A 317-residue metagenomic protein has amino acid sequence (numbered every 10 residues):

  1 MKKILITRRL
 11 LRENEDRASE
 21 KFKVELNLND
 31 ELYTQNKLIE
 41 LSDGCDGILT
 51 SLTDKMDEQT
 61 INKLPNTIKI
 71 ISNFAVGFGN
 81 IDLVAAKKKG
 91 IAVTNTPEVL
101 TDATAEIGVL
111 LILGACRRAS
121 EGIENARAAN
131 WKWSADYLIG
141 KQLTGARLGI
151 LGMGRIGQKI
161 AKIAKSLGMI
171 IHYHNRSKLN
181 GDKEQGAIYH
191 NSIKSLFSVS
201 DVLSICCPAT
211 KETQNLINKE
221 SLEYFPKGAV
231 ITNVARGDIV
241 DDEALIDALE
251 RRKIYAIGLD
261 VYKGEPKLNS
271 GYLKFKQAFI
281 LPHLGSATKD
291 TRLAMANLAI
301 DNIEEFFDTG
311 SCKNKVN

Functional and structural regions predicted by a protein language model:
M1-T94, S198, N218: An N-terminal-biased, well-structured beta-alpha scaffold segment characteristic of Rossmann-like dinucleotide-binding
R8, S51-L52, A75, I205-C207 (+2 more regions): Glycine-rich, N-terminal phosphate-binding loop of Rossmann-like dinucleotide-binding domains
R8, Y173-S177: N-terminal Rossmann-fold cofactor-binding loop
N27-N29, F74-A75, I91-D102, N175 (+2 more regions): Short beta->alpha connector loops at strand-helix junctions that form conserved, small/polar/Pro-enriched
M56-Q59, S177-G271, A287: Rossmann-like adenosine-cofactor binding region
K89, V93, K165, G228-N317: Rossmann-like dinucleotide-binding domain for NAD(H)/NADP(H)
P97-R147, K159: Phosphate-binding beta-alpha-beta segment of Rossmann-like dinucleotide-binding domains, i.e., the NAD(P)
M153-G154: Glycine-rich Rossmann-fold phosphate-binding loop(s) that bind the pyrophosphate of adenine dinucleotide cofactors
